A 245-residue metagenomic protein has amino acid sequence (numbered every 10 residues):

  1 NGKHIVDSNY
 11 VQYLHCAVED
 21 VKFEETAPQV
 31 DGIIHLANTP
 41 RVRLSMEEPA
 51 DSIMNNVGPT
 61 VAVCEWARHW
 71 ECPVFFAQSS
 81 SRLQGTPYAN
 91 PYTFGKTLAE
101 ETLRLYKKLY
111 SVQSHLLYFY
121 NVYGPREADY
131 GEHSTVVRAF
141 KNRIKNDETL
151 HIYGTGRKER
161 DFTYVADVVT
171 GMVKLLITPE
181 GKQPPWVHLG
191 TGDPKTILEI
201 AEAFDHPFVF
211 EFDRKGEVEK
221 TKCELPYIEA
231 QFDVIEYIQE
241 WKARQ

Functional and structural regions predicted by a protein language model:
N1-V122, W241: N-terminal Rossmann-like NAD(P)+-binding domain of SDR-like oxidoreductases, especially those catalyzing
D7-S8, A139-I152, H206-F212: A short C-terminal helix-loop "cap" of Rossmann-like NAD(P)-dependent dehydrogenase/epimerase domains
E47, N55-G58, N90, G131-T135 (+5 more regions): Residue-level signal for the nucleotide or nucleotide-sugar donor/cofactor binding architecture
G58-E65, F162, D167-T170, K174: Conserved mid-core alpha-helix of short-chain dehydrogenase/reductase
T97, V122-R138, N146-T149, Y153 (+5 more regions): Glycine/proline-rich active-site loop of Rossmann-fold NAD(P)-dependent oxidoreductases
L98, T102-Y106, V136, F140 (+2 more regions): Hydrophobic alpha-helix immediately C-terminal to the catalytic Tyr-X-X-X-Lys motif of short-chain
T155, P184-H188, K195-K222: C-terminal "lid/loop" region of Rossmann-like NAD(P)-dependent oxidoreductases
A230-Q245: Amphipathic terminal alpha-helices
